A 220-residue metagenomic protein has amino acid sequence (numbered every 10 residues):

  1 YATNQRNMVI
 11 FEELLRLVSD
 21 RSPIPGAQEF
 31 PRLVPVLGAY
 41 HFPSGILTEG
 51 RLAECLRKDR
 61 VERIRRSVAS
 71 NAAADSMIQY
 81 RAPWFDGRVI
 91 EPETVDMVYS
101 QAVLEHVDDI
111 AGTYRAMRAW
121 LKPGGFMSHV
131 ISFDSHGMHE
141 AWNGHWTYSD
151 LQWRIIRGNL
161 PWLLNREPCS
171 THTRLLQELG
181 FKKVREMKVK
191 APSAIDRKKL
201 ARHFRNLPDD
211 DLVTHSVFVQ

Functional and structural regions predicted by a protein language model:
Y1-I78: Class I S-adenosyl-L-methionine-dependent methyltransferase module
R6-I10, F126-Q152: Conserved class I S-adenosyl-L-methionine
L37, L47-D59, A69-Y80, R174-E178 (+1 more regions): A C-terminal cap/extension of S-adenosyl-L-methionine-dependent methyltransferases that defines the acceptor-substrate
A82-W84: Conserved acidic residues
D86-V98: A short acidic, Gly/Pro-enriched loop at the edge of an enzyme's catalytic core that lines a small-molecule cofactor
D96-D108: A short SAM/SAH-binding and catalytic strip from SAM-dependent methyltransferases
A111-F126: A short glycine-rich, Lys/Arg-flanked "PGG" loop and its adjoining helix->strand segment in the class I
S135, L151-T171: Acceptor-substrate binding/catalytic loop of class I
